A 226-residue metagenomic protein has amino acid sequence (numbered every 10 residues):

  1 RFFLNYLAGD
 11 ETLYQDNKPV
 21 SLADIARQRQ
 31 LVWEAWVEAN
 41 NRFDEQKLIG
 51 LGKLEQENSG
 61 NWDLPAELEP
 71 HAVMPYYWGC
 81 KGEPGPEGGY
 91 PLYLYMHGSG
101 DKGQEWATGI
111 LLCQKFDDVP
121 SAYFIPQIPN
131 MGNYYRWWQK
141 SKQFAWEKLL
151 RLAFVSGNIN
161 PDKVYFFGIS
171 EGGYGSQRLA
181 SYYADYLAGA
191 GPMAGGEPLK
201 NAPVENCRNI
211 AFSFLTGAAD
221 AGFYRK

Functional and structural regions predicted by a protein language model:
R1-Y90: A domain-start/cap signature at the N-terminus of enzymes
L68-A72, W138-W146, P192, F223-R225: Phosphate/oxyanion-binding active-site loops and adjacent basic polyanion-contact surfaces
G82-G88, Y134-S170, S181-Y186: Gly/Ser-rich "nucleophile elbow"/oxyanion-hole loop immediately N-terminal to the catalytic nucleophile in hydrolases
G88-L92, V119-Y123, N160-V164, Y183-G189 (+1 more regions): Loop/turn elements at helix/coil->beta-strand transitions in domains of secreted/extracellular proteins
G89-V155: Active-site machinery of serine-nucleophile hydrolases
Y95-S99, P126-P129, F167-E171, P192-G196 (+1 more regions): Active-site-proximal beta-strand/loop segments in catalytic clefts of secreted hydrolases
G172-S176: Catalytic nucleophile loop
G189-K226: The feature captures the conserved acid-bearing segment of alpha/beta-hydrolase catalytic domains
